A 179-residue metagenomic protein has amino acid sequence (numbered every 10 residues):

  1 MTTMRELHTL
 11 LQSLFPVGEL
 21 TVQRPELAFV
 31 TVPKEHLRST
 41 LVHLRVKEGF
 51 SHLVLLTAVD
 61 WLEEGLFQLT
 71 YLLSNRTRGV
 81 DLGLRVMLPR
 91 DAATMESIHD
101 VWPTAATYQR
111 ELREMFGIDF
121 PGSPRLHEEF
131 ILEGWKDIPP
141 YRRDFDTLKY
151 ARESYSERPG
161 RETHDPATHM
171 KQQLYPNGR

Functional and structural regions predicted by a protein language model:
M1-R179: Terminal low-complexity/charged segments
